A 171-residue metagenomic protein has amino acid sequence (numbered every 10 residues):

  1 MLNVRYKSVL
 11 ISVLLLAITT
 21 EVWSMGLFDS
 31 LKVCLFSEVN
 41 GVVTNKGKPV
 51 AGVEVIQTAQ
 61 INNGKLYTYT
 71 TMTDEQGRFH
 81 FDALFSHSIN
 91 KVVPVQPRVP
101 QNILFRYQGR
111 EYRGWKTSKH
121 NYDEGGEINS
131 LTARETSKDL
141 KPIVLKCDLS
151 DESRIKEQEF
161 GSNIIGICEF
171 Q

Functional and structural regions predicted by a protein language model:
M1-V9: Bacterial N-terminal signal peptides that target proteins for export
L2, V22-V33, K91-Q171: Feature of secretome-associated and extracellular-like proteins
I11-S12, V22: Cleavable N-terminal signal peptides
L31-T44: A short, Gly/Thr-enriched small/hydrophobic beta-strand-prone motif that recurs across taxa
K48-A59: Short, ordered, surface-exposed loop/turn motifs in non-cytosolic proteins
N63-T70, R110-W115: Surface-exposed loop/edge segments in extracytoplasmic proteins
Y67-H87: Glycine-centered loop-to-beta-strand initiation motif
